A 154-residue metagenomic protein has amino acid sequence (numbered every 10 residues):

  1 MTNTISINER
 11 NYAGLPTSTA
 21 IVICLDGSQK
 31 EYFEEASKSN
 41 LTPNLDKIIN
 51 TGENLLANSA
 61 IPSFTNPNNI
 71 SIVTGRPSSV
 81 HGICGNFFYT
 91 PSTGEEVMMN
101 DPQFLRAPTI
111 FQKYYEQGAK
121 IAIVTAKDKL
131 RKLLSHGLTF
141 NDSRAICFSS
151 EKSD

Functional and structural regions predicted by a protein language model:
M1-S18, E35-K38: N-terminal secretory/membrane-targeting segments
I5-N8, Y32, L55-L56, L105-Q112: Short alpha-helical segments and helix-capping/turn motifs at coil-helix boundaries
L15-F33, I48, I72, Y114: Beta-strand elements within well-structured catalytic alpha/beta cores of enzymes that handle phosphate/sulfate esters
S18-T19, S39-P43, P67, L105-Q112: A structural signal for well-ordered alpha-helical segments within the folded catalytic domains of diverse enzymes
G27-K30, N50-L56, T65-N68, F87-M99: Glycine-/proline-rich flexible loop or hinge segments
G27-K30, P62-F64, I121, D128-R131: Solvent-exposed loop/turn segments at secondary-structure junctions within structured extracellular/periplasmic domains
E34-R76: Short, structured active-site-proximal loop/turn typified by the sulfatase FGly-forming signature C/S-X-P-X-R
R76-D154: His/Asp/Glu-rich, glycine-adjacent segments that coordinate divalent cations and/or stabilize oxyanion chemistry on
